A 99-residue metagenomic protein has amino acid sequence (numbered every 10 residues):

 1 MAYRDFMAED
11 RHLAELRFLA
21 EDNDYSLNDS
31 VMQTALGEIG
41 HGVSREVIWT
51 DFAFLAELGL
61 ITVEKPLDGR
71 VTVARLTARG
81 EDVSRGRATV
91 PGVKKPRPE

Functional and structural regions predicted by a protein language model:
M1-S26: Short alpha-helical segments that sit at the start of domains
F18, T34-A35, E46, G92-E99: Exposed, interaction-prone assembly regions rather than primary DNA-binding/catalytic cores
F18-D22, E38-I39, T62-E64: Alpha-helix C-capping/helix-to-loop hinge sites
Y25-L36: Short acidic, hydrophobic short linear motifs in intrinsically disordered regions
G42-L58: Short amphipathic alpha-helical interaction segments
A56-P66: A short, conserved structural fragment
K65-V83: Accessory beta->alpha helical hairpin/"wing" motif in late/C-terminal subdomains of nucleic-acid enzymes
A78-E99: Short, amphipathic alpha-helical interaction segments positioned at domain boundaries
